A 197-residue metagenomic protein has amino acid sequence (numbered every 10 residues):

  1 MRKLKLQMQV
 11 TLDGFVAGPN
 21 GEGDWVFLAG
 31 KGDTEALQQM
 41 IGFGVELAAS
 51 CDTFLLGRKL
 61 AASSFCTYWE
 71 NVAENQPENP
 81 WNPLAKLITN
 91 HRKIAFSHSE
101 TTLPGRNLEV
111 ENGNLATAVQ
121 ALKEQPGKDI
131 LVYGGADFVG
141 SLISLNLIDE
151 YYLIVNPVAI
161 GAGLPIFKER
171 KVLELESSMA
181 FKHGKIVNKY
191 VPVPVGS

Functional and structural regions predicted by a protein language model:
M1-S197: Enzymes that bind and transform nitrogen-containing heteroaromatic metabolites
